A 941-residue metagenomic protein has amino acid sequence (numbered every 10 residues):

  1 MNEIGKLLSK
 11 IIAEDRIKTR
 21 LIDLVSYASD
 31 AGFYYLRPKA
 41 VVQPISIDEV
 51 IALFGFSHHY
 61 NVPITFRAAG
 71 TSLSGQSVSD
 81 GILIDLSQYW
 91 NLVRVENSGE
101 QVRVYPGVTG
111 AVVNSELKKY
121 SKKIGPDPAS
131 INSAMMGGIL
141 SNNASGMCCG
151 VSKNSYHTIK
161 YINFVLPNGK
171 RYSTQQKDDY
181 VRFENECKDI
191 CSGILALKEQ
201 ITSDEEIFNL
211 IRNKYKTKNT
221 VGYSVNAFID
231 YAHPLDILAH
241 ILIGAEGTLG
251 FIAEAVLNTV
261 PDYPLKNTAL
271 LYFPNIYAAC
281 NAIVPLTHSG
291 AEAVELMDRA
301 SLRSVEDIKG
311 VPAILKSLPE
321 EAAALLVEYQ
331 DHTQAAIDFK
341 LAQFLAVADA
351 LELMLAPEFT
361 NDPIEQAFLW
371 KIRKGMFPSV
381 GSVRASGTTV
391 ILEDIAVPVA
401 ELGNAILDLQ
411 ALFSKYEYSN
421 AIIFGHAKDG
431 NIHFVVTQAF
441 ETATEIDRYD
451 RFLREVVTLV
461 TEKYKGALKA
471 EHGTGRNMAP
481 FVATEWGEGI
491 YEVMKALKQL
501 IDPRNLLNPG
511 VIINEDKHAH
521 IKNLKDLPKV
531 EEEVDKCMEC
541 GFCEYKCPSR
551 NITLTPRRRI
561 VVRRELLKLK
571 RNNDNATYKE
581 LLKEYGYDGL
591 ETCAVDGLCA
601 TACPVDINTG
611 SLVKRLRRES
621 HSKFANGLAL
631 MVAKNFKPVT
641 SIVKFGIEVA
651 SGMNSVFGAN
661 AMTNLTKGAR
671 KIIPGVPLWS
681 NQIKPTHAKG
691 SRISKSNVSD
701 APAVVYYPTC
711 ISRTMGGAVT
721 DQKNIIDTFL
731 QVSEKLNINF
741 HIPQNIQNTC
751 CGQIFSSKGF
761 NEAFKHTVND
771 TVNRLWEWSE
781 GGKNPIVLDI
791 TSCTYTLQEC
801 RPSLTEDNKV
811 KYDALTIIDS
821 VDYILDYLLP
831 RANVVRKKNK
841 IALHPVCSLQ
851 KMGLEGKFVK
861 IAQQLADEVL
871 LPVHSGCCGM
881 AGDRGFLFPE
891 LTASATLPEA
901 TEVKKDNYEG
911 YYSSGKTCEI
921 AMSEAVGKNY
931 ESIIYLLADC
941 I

Functional and structural regions predicted by a protein language model:
M1-A31, F56-I64, L197, P285 (+4 more regions): N-terminal accessory segments
M1-H59, A69-E100, T248, I252-K266 (+3 more regions): N-terminal flexible segment immediately upstream of the FAD-binding catalytic core in FAD-dependent oxidoreductases
L8, G32-I64, L86-P128, A144-S192 (+3 more regions): N-terminal glycine-rich flavin-associated loop
G32-F33, L73-S74, V78, A111 (+6 more regions): A gly/ser-rich beta-alpha-beta helix-loop segment of oxidoreductase catalytic cores
D502, G610-I941: Iron-sulfur cluster-binding electron-transfer modules in prokaryotic oxidoreductases
L506-V511, F542-L566, T592-E619, T796 (+1 more regions): Iron-sulfur cluster-binding cysteine motifs and their immediate structural context in ferredoxin-like electron-transfer
I513, R550-Y585, D606-M631, N929-L937: Non-heme iron-sulfur electron-transfer modules
A519-E539, N573-V595: Ferredoxin-like iron-sulfur electron-transfer modules
